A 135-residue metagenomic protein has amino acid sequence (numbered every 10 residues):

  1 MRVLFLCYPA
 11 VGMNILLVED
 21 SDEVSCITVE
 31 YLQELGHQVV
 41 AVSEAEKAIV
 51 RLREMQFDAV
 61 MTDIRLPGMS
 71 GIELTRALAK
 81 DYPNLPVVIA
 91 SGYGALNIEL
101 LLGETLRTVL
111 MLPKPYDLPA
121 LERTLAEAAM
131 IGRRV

Functional and structural regions predicted by a protein language model:
E19: Conserved acidic carboxylate
D22-V40, A128: Two-component/phosphorelay signaling modules centered on CheY-like receiver
V29, A41-A59, A77-K80: Acidic, metal-coordinating helix/loop segments flanking the phosphotransfer/catalytic sites of two-component signaling
E44, S70-E73: Acidic catalytic/metal-coordinating carboxylates
D63, S91: Active-site residues of response regulator receiver
P67: The feature encodes the CheY-like receiver
E73, Y93-P113, L118-P119, R123: Alpha4 helix (beta4-alpha4-beta5 surface) of REC/receiver domains from two-component response regulators
A126-V135: The C-terminal output helix
